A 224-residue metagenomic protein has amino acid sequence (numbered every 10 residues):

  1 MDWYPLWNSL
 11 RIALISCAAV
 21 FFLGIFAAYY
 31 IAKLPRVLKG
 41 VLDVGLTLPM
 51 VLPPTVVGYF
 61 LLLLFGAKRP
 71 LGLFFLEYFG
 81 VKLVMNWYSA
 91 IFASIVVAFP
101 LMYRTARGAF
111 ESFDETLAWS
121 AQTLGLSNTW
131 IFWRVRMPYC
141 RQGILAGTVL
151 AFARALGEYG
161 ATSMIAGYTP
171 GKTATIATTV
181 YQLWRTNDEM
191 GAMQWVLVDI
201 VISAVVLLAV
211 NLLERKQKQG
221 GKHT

Functional and structural regions predicted by a protein language model:
M1-A18, K33-K39, F75-L76, G80 (+1 more regions): Periplasmic/extracellular loop-to-transmembrane helix junction in inner-membrane transport proteins
M1-Y4, M164-L208: Interhelical loop and adjacent transmembrane-helix boundary motif in polytopic membrane transport permeases
I15-L46, Y59-L61, A109-E111, T116-L117 (+3 more regions): Transmembrane-helix boundary motif in ABC transporter permease subunits
A18, Y103-A106, F110, D114 (+1 more regions): Transmembrane alpha-helices
L38, R107-A118, Q122-L126, M193-T224: C-terminal transmembrane helix and the adjacent membrane-cytosol boundary/short C-terminal tail of inner/organellar
G58-I95, A166-T169: Membrane-interfacial helix termini and adjacent extracytoplasmic/periplasmic loops of multi-pass transporters
A67, I144-Q182: Non-cytoplasmic
V81-Q122, V135, G147-T148, L208 (+1 more regions): Membrane-cytosol interface at the C-terminal ends of specific transmembrane alpha-helices in multi-pass membrane
